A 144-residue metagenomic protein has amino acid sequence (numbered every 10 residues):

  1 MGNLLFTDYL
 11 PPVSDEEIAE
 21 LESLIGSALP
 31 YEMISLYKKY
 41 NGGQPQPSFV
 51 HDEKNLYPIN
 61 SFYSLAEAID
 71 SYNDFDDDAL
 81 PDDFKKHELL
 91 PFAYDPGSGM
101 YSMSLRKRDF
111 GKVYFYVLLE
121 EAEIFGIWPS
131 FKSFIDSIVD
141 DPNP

Functional and structural regions predicted by a protein language model:
M1-G99: A surface-exposed partner-binding patch
L21, I25, L119-G126: Conserved aromatic-histidine-acidic binding/catalytic patches
A93, S104, Y114-Y116: Residues in well-ordered beta-strands of folded domains
G99-R106: Short, surface-exposed beta-strand/loop micro-motifs that present aromatic residues
R106-D109, F131-S133: A short, sequence-level motif marking secondary-structure junctions
D109-L119: Intrinsically disordered, low-complexity regulatory segments enriched in Ser/Thr/Pro and charged residues
E123-N143: Compact, glycine/acidic-enriched structural inserts
